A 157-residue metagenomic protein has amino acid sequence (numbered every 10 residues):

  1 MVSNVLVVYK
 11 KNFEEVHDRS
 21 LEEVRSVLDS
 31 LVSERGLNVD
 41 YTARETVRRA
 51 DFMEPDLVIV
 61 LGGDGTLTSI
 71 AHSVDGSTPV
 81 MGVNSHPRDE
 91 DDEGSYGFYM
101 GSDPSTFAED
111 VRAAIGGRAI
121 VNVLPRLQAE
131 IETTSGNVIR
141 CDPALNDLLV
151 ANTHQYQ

Functional and structural regions predicted by a protein language model:
M1-P79, A114-A119: N-terminal glycine-/serine-/threonine-rich phosphate-binding loop
L61, V83, A151: Conserved residues at the C-terminal ends of beta-strands
S77-D89: Beta-strand-loop-alpha-helix segment that lines the small-molecule cofactor/substrate pocket of alpha/beta enzymes
H86-Q157: Catalytic core of DAGKc-family lipid kinases
